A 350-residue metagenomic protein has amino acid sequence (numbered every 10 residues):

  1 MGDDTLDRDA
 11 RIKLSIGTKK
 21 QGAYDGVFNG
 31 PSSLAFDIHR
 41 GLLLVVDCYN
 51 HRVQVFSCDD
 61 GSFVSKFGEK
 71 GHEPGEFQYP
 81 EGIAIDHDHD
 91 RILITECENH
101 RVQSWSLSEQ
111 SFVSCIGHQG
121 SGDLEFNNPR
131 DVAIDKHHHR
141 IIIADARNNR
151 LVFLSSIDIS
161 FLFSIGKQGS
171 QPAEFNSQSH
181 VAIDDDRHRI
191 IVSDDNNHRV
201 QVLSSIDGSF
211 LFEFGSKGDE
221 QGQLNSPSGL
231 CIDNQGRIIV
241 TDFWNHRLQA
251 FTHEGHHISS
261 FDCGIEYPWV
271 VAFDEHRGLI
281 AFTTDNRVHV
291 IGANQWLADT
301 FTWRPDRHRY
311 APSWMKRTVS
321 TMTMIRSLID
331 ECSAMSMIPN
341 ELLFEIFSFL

Functional and structural regions predicted by a protein language model:
G2-S32, G61-E81, F112-R130, F161-S179 (+2 more regions): Gly/Pro-rich loop segments of beta-rich domains
F36-R40, I85-H89, I134-H138, I183-R187 (+2 more regions): Residue-level detector of Asp-centered blade-edge/turn motifs that repeat once per structural unit in beta-propeller
L43-L44, R91-L93, R140-I142, I190-I191 (+2 more regions): Conserved beta-propeller blade signature
C48, C97, A146, D195 (+2 more regions): Short loop/turn segments immediately following the C-termini of beta-strands
C58-D60, S106-Q110, S155-D158, S205-D207 (+2 more regions): Short loop/turn segments that connect beta-strands within beta-propeller blades
Y267-T300: Blade-level signature of beta-propeller repeat domains, shared across WD40, Kelch, NHL, RCC1 and BNR/Asp-box propellers
Q295-L350: Cullin-RING E3 adaptor/co-adaptor recruitment helices
